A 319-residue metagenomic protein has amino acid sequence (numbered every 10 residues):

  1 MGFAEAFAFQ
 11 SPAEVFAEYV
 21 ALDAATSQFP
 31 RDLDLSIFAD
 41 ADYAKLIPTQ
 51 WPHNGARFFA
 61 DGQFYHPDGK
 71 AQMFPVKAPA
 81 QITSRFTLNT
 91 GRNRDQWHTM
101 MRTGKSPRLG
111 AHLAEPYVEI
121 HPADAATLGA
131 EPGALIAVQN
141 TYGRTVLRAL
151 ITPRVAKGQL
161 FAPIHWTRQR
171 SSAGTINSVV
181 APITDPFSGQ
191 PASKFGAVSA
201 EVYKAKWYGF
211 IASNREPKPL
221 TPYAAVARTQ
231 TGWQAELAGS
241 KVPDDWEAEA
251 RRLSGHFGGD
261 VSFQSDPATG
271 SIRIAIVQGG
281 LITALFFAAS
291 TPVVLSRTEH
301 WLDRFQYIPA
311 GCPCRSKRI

Functional and structural regions predicted by a protein language model:
M1-A41, S106-E119, A123-A268, A275-Q278: Long, contiguous, secondary-structure-rich segments that constitute the structural scaffold of globular domains
P12-R108: Long, low-complexity segments enriched in small/aliphatic residues
M73, V146-L147, A284: A sequence-level detector of short linear motifs
V76, G91-N93, A123, T141 (+1 more regions): Histidine- and/or cysteine-centered catalytic micro-motif in compact active-site loops
K77-A80, A149-A156, A289-P292: A short, sequence-level motif marking secondary-structure junctions
R85-T87, Y117, Q159-L160, A284: Structural motif
D95-Q96, Q169, P292-L295: Short, acidic Gly/Pro/Ser/Thr-rich loop/turn segments
S265-I319: Flexible, glycine-rich terminal cap/loop adjacent to redox cofactors in electron-transfer oxidoreductases
